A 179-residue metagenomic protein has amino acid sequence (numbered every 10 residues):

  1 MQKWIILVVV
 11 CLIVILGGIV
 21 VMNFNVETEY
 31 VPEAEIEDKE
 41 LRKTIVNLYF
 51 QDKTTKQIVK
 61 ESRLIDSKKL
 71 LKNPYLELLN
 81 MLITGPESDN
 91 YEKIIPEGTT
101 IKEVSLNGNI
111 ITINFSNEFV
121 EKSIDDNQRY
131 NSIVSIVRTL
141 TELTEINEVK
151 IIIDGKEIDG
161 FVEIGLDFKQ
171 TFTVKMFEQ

Functional and structural regions predicted by a protein language model:
M1-Q179: Bimodal "functional hotspot" detector
